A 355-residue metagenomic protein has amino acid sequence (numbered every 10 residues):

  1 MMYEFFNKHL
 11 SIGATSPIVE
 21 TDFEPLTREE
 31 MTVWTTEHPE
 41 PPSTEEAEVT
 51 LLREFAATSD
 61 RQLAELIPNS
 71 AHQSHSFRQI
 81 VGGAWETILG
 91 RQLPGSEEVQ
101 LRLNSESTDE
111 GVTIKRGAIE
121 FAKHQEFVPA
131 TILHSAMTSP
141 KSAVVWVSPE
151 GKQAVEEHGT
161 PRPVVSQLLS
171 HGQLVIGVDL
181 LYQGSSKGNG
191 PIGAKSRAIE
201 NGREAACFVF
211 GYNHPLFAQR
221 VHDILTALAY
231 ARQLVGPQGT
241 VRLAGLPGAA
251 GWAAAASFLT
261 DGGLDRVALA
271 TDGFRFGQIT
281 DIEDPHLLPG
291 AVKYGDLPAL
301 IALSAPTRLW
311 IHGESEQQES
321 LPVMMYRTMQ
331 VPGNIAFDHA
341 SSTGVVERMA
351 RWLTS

Functional and structural regions predicted by a protein language model:
M1-S142, E150-T160, S166-L174, L181-G239 (+2 more regions): Alpha/beta-hydrolase-fold serine-hydrolase catalytic core, especially in secreted/extracellular enzymes
T226, A231, A244-S257: Glycine-rich nucleophile elbow surrounding the catalytic serine of serine-hydrolase chemistry
R242-L246, A268-A270: Short beta-strand immediately N-terminal to the catalytic nucleophile in serine-hydrolase-like folds
